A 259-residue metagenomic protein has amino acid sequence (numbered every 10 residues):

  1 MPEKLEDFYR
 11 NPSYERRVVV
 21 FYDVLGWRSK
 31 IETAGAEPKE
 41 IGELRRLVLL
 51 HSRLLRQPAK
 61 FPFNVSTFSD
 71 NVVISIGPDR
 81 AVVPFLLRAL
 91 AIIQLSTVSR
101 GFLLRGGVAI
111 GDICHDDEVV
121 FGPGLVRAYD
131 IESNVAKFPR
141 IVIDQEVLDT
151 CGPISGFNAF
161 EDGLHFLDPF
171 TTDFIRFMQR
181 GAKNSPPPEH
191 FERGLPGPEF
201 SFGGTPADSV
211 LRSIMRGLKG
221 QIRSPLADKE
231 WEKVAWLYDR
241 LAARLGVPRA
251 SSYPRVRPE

Functional and structural regions predicted by a protein language model:
M1-Y9, K137-E259: Intrinsically disordered, glycine/charged-rich C-terminal tails and inter-domain linkers that flank nucleotidyl cyclase
P2-R88, I92, S99: Catalytic NTP-binding/metal-coordinating core of nucleotidyl cyclase/transferase enzymes
D70-S75, F102-D116: A short glycine-enriched loop-to-beta-strand structural element that forms part of the catalytic core of nucleotide
G77, E118, E146: Surface loops and adjacent helix of pleckstrin homology
F85-R88, L103, P123-V126: Short, well-structured alpha-helical interface segments that form or flank functional binding sites
V98-G101, R105-G106, I110, R127-V147: Catalytic/regulatory signature loops of cyclic-dinucleotide turnover enzymes and related class III nucleotidyl cyclases
C114-E118, D149-G152: Short, well-ordered, mixed-charge alpha-helical segments that flank or form enzyme active sites
D116-E132: Catalytic-core segments of nucleotide cyclases and related cyclic-nucleotide turnover enzymes
